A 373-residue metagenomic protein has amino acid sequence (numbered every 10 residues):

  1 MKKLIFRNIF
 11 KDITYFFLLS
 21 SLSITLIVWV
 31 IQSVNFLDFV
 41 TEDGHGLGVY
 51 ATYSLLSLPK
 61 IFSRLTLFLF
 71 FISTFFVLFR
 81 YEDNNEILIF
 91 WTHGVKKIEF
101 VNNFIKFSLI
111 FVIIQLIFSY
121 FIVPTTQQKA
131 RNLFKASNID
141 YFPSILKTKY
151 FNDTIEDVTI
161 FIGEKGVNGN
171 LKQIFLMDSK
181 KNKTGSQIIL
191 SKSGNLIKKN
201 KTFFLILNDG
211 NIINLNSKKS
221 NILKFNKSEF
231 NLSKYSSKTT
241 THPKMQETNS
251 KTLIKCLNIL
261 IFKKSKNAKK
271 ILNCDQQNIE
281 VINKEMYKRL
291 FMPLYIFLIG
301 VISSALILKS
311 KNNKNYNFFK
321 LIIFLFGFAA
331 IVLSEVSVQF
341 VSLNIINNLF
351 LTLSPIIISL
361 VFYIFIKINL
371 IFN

Functional and structural regions predicted by a protein language model:
M1-V167, K183-T184, F204, L215-N216 (+1 more regions): Transmembrane alpha-helices
I9, L171-L176, I189-S191, L205-I212 (+1 more regions): Extended beta-sheet lipid-handling architectures
F161-G163, S191-K198: Extended lipid/amphipathic-ligand handling interfaces
V167-N170, Q187, L196-L205: Edge/loop elements at the starts and ends of beta-strands within beta-rich repeat scaffolds
I174-T184: Short aromatic-glycine motifs in intrinsically disordered, low-complexity regions
N195-L196, N216-K218: Membrane-proximal intrinsically disordered regions of secretory-pathway and membrane-system proteins
S220-I222: Soluble oligomerization/assembly scaffold segments of membrane-associated complexes
